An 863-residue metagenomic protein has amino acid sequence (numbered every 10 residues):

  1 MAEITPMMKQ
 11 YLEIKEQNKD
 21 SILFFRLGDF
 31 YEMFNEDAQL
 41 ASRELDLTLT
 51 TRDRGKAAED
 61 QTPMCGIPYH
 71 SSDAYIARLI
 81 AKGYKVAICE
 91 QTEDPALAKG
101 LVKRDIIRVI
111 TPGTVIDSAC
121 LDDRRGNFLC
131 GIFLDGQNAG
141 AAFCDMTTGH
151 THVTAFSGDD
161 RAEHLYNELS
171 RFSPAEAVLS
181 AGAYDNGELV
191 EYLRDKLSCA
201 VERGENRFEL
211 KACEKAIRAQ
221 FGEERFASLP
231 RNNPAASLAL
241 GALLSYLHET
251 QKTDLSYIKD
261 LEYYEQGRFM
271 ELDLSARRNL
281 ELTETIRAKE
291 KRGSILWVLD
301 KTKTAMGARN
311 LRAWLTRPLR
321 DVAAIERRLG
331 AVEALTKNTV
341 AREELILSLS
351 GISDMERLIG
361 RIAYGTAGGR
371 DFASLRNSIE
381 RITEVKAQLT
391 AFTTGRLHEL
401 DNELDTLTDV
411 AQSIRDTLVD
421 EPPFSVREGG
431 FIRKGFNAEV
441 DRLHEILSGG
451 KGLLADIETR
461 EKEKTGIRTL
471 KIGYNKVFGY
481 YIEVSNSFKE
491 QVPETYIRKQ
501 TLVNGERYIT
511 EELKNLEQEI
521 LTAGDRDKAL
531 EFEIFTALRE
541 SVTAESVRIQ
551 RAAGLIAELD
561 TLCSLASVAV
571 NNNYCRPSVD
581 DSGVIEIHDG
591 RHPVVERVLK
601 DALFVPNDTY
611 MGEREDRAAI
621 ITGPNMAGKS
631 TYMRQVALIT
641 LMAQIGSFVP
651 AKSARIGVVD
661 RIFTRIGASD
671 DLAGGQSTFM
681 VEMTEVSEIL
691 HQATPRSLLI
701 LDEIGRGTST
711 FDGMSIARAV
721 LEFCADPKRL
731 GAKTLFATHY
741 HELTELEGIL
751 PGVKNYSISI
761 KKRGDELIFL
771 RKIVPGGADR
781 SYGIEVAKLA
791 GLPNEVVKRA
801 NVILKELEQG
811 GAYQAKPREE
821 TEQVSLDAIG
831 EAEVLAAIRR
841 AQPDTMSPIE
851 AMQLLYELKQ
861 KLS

Functional and structural regions predicted by a protein language model:
M1-A2, K9-E13, D20, R539 (+4 more regions): Conserved phosphate-binding elements of NTP-dependent enzyme cores
M1-A334, E343, S350, D354-A363 (+2 more regions): Charged catalytic and DNA/RNA-contacting regions of genome-maintenance and nucleic-acid-processing enzymes
N35-A38, N233, K303-T304, R309-W314 (+5 more regions): ATPase nucleotide-binding head domains, primarily ABC-like/P-loop NTPase cores
C89, P112-L121, D254, F392-R396 (+6 more regions): Active-site phosphate-binding and catalytic loops of NTP-dependent enzymes
L169, P174-G182, E188-L189, E512-E545 (+2 more regions): Conserved catalytic alpha/beta cores of large enzymes that bind or transform nucleotide phosphates and polynucleotides
F208-A216, M270-L274, I286, N377-D456 (+4 more regions): Amphipathic heptad-repeat alpha-helical coiled-coil/stalk segments that mediate oligomerization, filament/stalk
I325-R328, S348, I352, G450 (+4 more regions): Intracellular alpha-helical coupling/juxtamembrane segments of multi-pass membrane proteins
I362-R381, Q388-E399, N794-G830, M846 (+1 more regions): C-terminal helical "lid" subdomain and adjoining coupling/linker elements of P-loop NTPases
